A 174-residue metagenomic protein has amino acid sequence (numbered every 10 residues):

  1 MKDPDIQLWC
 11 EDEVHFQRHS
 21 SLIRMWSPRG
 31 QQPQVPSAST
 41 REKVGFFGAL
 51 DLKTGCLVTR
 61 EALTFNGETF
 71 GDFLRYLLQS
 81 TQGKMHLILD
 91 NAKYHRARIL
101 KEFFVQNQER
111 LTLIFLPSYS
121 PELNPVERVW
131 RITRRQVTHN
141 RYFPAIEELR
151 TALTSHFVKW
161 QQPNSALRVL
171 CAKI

Functional and structural regions predicted by a protein language model:
M1-I174: Short functional hotspots at interaction and active-site rims
